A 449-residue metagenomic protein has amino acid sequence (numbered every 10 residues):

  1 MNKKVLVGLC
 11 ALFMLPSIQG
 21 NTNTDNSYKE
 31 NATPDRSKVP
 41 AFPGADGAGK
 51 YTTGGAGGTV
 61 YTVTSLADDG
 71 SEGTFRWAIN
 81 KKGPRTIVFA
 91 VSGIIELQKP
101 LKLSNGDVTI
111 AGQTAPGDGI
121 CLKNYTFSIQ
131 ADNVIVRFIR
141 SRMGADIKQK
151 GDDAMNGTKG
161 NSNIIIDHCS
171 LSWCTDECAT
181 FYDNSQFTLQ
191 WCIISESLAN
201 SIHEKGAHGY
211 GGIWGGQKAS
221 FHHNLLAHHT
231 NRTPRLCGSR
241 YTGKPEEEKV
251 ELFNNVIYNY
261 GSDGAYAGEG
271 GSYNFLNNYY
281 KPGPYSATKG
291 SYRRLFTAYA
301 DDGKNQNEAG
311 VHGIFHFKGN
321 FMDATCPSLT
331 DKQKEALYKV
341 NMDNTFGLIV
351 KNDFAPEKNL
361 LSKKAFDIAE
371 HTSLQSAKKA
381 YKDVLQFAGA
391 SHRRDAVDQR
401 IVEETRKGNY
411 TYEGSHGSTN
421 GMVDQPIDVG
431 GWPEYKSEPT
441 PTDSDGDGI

Functional and structural regions predicted by a protein language model:
M1-T24: Bacterial Sec-dependent N-terminal signal peptides
P40-I87: Acidic Gly/Asp/Thr-rich repetitive segments characteristic of extracellular carbohydrate-active and adhesion proteins
V60, P84-T86, S92-I94, P100 (+14 more regions): Detector for repetitive beta-architecture
A67-D68, S92-I94, T114-P116, G283-S286 (+1 more regions): Acidic glycine-/aspartate-rich tracts in secreted/extracellular proteins
E96-S220: Right-handed parallel beta-helix
R235, R240, E246-P426: Extracellular beta-rich repeat passengers
I427-I449: Extracellular calcium-associated, cysteine-rich motifs in secreted modular proteins
